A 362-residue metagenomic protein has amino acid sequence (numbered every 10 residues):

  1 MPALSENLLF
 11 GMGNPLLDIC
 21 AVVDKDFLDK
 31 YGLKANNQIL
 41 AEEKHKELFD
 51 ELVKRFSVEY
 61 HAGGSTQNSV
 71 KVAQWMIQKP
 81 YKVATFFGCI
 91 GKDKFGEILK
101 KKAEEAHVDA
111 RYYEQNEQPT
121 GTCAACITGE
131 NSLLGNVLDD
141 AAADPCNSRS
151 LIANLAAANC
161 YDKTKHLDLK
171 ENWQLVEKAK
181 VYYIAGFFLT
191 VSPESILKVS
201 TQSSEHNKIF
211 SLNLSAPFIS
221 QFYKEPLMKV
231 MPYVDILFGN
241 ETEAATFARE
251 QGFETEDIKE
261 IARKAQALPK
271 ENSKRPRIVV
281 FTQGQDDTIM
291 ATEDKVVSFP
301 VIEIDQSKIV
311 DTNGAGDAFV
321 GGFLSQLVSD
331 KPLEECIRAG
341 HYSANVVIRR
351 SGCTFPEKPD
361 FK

Functional and structural regions predicted by a protein language model:
M1-L16, C20-V22, T201-E205, Y223 (+1 more regions): Conserved phosphate-binding/catalytic region of the ribokinase-like
M1-T85, K94-I98, E104-E105, K308-I309: Glycine-rich phosphate/adenosyl-contacting loop at the front of the ribokinase-like
V70-V83, A125-G129, D144, Q326-S329: Alpha-helix C-terminal capping segments
A84, A110, F210-S211, V279: Hydrophobic beta-strand scaffold residues
K102-P119: A glycine-rich helix N-cap at a beta->alpha junction
R111-Q115, A125-T190: Conserved phosphate-binding/catalytic loop of the ribokinase/pfkB sugar-kinase fold
P145-C146, V181-K264, P269, R277-I278 (+1 more regions): Conserved beta-alpha-beta core of the PfkB/ribokinase-like small-molecule kinase fold
W173-E177, M231-P232, S273: A short, aliphatic-rich alpha-helical micro-motif
